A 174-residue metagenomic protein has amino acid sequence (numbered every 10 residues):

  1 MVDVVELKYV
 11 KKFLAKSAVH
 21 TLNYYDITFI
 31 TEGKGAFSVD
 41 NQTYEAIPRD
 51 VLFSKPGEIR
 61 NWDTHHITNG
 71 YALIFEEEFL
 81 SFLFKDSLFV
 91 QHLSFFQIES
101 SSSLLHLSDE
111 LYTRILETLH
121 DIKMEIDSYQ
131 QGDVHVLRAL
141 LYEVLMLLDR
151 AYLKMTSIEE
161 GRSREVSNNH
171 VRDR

Functional and structural regions predicted by a protein language model:
M1, D63-M124, R150, K154: A hydrophobic/aromatic-rich effector-binding and dimerization subdomain of bacterial HTH-type transcriptional regulators
M1-E45: Generic protein-terminus/edge-of-domain signal
D26-F29, R114-T118, L140, V144-L147: Amphipathic, well-ordered alpha-helical segments in soluble domains
E32, P56, F75-E77: Residues immediately flanking
A36-S38, S54, I59-H66: Short beta-strand His + acidic residue motifs that chelate non-heme Fe in jelly-roll/DSBH and cupin folds
N41-K55: Short acidic-glycine-tyrosine-enriched beta hairpin
H106-D109, I126-L137, L148-R174: Short, Lys/Arg-enriched, Trp-marked, Pro/Gly-tolerant hinge/linker segments that flank
